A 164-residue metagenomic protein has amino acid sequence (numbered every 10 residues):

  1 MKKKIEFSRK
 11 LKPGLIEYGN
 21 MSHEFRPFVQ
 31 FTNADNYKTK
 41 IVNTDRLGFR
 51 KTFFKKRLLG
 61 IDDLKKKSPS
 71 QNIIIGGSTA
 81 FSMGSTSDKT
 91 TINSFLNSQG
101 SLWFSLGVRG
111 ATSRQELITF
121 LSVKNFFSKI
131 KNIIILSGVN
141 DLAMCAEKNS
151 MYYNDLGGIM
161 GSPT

Functional and structural regions predicted by a protein language model:
M1-I92: Membrane/wall-proximal cationic-aromatic binding patches
K2-N20, R114-T164: Interaction-surface signature
A34, A80, A111, A143-A146: A sequence-composition feature that detects small, non-aromatic residues
K55-I135: Membrane-embedded segments
